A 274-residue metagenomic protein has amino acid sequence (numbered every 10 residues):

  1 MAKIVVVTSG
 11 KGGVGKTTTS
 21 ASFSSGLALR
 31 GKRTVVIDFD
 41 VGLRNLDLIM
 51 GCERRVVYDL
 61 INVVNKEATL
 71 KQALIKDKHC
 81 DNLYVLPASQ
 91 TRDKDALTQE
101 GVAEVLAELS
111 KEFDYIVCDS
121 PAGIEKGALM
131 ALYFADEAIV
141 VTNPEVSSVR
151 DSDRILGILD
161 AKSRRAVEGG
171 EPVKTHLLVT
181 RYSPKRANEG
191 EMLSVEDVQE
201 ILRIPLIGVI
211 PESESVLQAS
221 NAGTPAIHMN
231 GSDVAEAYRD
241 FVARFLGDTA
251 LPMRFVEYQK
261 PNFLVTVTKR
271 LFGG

Functional and structural regions predicted by a protein language model:
I4-E67, Y115: Walker A/P-loop NTP-binding active-site region of P-loop NTPases, recognizing the glycine-rich GxxxxGKT/S
V6, A28, M50-G51, V64-N65 (+10 more regions): Signal for well-folded cores of large energy- and translation-related assemblies
S9, D38, P87-Q90, T142 (+1 more regions): Flexible glycine-/small-residue-rich
G12, V63, L86, D119 (+3 more regions): Residue-level signature of catalytic and energy-coupling elements of molecular machines, predominantly ATP/GTP-dependent
F39-K111, S220-A222: P-loop/Walker-type NTP enzyme "switch/lid" segment
V57, K71, Q99, A103 (+4 more regions): Amphipathic alpha-helical transducer elements in NTP-driven molecular machines
S110-K111, Y115, P121-I207, Q218: Conserved catalytic-core segment of NTP-binding enzymes
A166-G274: C-terminal lobe/tail of nucleotide-utilizing enzymes
